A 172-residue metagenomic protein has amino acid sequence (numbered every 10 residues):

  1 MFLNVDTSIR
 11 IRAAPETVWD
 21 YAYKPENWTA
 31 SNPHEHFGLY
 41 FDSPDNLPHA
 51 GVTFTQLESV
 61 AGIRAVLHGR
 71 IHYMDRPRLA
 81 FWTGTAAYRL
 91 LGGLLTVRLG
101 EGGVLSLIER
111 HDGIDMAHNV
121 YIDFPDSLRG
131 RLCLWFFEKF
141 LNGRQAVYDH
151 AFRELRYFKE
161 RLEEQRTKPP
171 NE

Functional and structural regions predicted by a protein language model:
M1-A50: Hydrophobic ligand-binding cavity/cleft-lining segments
M1-L3, I63, R98-L99: Residue-level preference for beta-strand/loop junctions
D6-I9, F41, L67-Y73, G100-E109 (+1 more regions): Hydrophobic/aromatic beta-strand elements that line small-molecule binding cavities or substrate pockets in beta-rich
R10-R12, L57, I108-R110, N119-P125 (+2 more regions): Solvent-exposed residues in well-ordered beta-strands and their adjoining turns, especially edge/terminal strands
T17-A22, W28, F54-Q56, I71 (+3 more regions): Hydrophobic pocket/interface hotspot
Y40-T96, R110, R153, E160-P169: Glycine-rich portal/gate segments that line the openings of hydrophobic small-molecule binding cavities
R89-D149, R153: Beta-strand/loop substructures that line and gate deep hydrophobic ligand-binding cavities in soluble
W135-F137, R166-E172: C-terminal/domain-terminus segments
